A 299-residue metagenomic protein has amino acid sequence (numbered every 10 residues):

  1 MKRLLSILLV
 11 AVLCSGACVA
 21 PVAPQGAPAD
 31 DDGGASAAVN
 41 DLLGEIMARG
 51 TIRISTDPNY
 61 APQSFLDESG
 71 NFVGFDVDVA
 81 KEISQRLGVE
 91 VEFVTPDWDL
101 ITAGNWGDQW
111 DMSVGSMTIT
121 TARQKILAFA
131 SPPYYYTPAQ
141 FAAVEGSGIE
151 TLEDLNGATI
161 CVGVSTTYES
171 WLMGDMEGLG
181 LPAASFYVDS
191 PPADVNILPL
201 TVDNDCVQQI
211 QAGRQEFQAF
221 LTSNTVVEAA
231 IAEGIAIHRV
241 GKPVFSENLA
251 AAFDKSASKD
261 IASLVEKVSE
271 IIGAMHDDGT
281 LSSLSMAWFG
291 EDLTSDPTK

Functional and structural regions predicted by a protein language model:
M1-R49, L293-T294, K299: Short, low-complexity disordered leader/linker segments with a strong preference for bacterial N-terminal type II
A29-A37, D78-R86, G146-T167, E228 (+1 more regions): Extended ligand-binding regions for polar small-molecule ligands
G33-D41, T167-I197, E233-V240, E270-K299: Ligand-binding clefts/hinges and TM-proximal coupling segments of bilobed small-molecule sensing domains
G33-S116, M275-D278, A287: Extracytoplasmic small-molecule ligand-binding "clamshell" domains of the periplasmic binding protein/Venus flytrap
P58, Y134-A143, S190-P192, N224 (+2 more regions): Periplasmic-binding protein-like
V89-L100, M117-I119, K125-S170, M176 (+1 more regions): A conserved helix-loop-strand patch within extracytoplasmic ligand-binding domains of the periplasmic binding
E92-A103, S147, S185-Q209, E247: Short helix-initiation/N-cap motifs at beta->coil->alpha
L100, M117-I126, S170-L179, Q208-S246: A ligand-binding cleft/hinge motif common to bilobed small-molecule-binding domains
